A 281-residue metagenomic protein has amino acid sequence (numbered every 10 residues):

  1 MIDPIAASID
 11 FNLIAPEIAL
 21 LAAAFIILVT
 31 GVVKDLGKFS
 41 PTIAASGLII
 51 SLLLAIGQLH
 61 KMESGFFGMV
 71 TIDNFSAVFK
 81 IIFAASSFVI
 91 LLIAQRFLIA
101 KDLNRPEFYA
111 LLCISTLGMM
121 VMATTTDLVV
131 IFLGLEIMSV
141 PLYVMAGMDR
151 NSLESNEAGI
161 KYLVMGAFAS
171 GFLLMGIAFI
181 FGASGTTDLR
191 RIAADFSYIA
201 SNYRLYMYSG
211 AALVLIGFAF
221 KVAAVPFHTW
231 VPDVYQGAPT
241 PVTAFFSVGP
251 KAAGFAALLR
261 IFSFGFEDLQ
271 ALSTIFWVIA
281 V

Functional and structural regions predicted by a protein language model:
M1-V281: Alpha-helical transmembrane segments of multi-pass membrane proteins predominantly involved in bioenergetics
